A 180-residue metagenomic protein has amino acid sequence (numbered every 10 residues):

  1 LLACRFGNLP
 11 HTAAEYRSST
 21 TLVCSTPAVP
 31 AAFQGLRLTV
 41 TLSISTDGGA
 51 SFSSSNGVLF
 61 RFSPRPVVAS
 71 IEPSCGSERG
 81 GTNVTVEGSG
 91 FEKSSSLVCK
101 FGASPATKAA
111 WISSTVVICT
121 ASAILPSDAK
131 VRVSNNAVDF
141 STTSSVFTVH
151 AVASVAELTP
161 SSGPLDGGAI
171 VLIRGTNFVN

Functional and structural regions predicted by a protein language model:
L1, G49-S95, V138-N180: Beta-strand/beta-sandwich contexts
L2-N8, S95-A103, N180: Change to "...patches in solvent-exposed regions of secreted, membrane-anchored, or virion-exposed structural
L9-S19, G57, S104-S114, S144: Short, surface-exposed loop motifs enriched in S/T, G, D/E and P with embedded aromatic residues
Y16-V23, E78-G80, W111-V117, L125 (+1 more regions): Ser/Thr- and Asn-enriched, surface-exposed coil loops between beta-strands
S19-P27, V84-E87, S114-A121, V171-R174: A generic structural motif
A28-L38, S122-S127: Surface-exposed, short loops/turns at beta-strand junctions within beta-sandwich domains
R37-T41, N83, D128-K130: Short, conserved beta-strand segments of beta-strand-rich sandwich/propeller modules, principally
